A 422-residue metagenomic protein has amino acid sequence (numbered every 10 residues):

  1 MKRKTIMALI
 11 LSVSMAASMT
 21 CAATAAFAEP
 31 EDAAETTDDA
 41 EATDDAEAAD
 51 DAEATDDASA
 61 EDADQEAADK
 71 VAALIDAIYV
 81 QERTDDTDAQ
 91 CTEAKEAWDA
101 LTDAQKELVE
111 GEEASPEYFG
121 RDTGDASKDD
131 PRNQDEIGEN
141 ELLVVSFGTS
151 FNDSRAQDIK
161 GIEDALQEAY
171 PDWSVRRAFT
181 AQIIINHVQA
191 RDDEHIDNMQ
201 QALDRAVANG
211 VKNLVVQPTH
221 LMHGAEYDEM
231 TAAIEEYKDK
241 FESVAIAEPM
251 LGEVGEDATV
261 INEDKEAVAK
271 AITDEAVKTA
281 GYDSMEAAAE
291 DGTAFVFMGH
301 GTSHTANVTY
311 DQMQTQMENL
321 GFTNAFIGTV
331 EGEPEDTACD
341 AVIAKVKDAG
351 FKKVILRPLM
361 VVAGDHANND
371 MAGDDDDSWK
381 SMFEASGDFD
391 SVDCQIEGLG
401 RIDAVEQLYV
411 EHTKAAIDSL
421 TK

Functional and structural regions predicted by a protein language model:
M1-I10: Bacterial Sec-dependent N-terminal signal peptides
S12-S18: Bacterial N-terminal signal peptides
S18-E35: Sec-dependent signal peptide cleavage junction
A22, W98, V361: Short, glycine-/Ser/Thr-/acidic-enriched flexible segments
P30-D62, E117-Y118: Ser/Thr/Gly/Pro-rich low-complexity, disordered linker/stalk segments of secreted and cell-surface proteins
A60-T123: Beta-rich interaction/scaffold domains
E117-I355, M360-K422: Extended amphipathic ligand-handling, pore-lining, and cofactor/metal-binding catalytic surfaces
